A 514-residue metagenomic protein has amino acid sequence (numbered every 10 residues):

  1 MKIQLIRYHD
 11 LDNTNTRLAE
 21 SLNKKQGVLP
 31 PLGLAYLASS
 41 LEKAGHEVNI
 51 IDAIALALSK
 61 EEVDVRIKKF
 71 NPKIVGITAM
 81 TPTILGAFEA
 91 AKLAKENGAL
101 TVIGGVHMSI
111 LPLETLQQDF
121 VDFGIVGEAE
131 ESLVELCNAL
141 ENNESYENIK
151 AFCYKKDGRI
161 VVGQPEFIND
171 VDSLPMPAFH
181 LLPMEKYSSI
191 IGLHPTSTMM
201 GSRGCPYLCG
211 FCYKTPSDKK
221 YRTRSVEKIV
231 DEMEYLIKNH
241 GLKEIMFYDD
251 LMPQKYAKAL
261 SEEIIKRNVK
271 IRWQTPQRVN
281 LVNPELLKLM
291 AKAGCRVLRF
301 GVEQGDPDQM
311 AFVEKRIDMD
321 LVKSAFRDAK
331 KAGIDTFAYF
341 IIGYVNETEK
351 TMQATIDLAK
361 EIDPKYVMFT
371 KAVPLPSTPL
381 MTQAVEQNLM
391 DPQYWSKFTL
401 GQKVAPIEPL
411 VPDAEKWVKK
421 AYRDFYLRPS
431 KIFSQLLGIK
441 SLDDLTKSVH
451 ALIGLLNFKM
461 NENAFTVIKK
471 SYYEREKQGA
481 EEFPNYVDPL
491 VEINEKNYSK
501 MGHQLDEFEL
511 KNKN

Functional and structural regions predicted by a protein language model:
M1-I3: Extreme N-terminal starter segment of soluble prokaryotic enzymes
L5, E47, D64, P379 (+2 more regions): Radical SAM enzyme core and accessory elements
H9-S21, I149, Y154-G201: N-terminal [4Fe-4S]-dependent radical SAM core
D12-T16, Y207, K255-A257, D308 (+4 more regions): Flexible glycine/acidic-rich beta-alpha junction loops that bind and position SAM and/or redox cofactors in anaerobic
R17-L32: Glycine- and acidic-residue-enriched helix-capping/strand-helix junction motifs
G33, L37-F167, K371-S377: Glycine-rich beta-alpha loop elements in corrinoid/cobalamin-binding modules across cobalamin-dependent enzymes
E114-E131, K292-V297, A354-F369: Structural recognition of alpha->loop->beta junctions
D172, P177-Y339, Y344, T348 (+1 more regions): Radical SAM [4Fe-4S] cluster-binding motif and immediate context
